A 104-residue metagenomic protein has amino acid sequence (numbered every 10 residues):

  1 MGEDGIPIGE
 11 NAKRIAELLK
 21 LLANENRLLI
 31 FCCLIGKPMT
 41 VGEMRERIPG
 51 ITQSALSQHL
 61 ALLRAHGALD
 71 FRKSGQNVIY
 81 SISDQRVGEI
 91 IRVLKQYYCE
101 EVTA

Functional and structural regions predicted by a protein language model:
M1-R14, R86-A104: Amphipathic alpha-helical dimerization/coiled-coil segments that flank or bridge DNA-binding/regulatory modules
K13-S54, S74-R86: N-terminal helix-turn-helix DNA-binding core of bacterial DNA-binding proteins
H59: Residues within the DNA-recognition helix of helix-turn-helix
L63: DNA major-groove recognition helices of helix-turn-helix
